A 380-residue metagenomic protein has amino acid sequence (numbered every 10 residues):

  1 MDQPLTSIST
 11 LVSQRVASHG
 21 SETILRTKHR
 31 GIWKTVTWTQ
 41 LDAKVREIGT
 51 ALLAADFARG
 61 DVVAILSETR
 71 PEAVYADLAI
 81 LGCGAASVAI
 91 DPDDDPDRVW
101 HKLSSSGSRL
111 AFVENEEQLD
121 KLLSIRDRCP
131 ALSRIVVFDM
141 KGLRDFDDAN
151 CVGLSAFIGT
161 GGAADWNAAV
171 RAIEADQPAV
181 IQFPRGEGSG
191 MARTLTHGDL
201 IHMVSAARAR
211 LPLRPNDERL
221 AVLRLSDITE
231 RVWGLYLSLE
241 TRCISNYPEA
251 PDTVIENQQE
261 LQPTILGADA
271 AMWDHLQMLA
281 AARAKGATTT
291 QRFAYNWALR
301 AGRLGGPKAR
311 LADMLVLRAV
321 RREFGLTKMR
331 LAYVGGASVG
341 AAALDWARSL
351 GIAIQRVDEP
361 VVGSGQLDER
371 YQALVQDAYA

Functional and structural regions predicted by a protein language model:
V12-V36, P178-I181: AMP-dependent adenylate-forming
G20-T23, V137, A156-S189, P212-E218: Conserved pre-ATP/AMP-binding loop-to-beta segment of ANL
L25-L78, D95-W100, G153-I158, A192-D199: Conserved AMP-binding/adenylate-forming core of the ANL superfamily
L53, P71-I90, V99-W100, A207-R208 (+2 more regions): Hydrophobic alpha-helical segments in the ANL/AMP-binding
A64-L66, A73, D77, L81-D120 (+3 more regions): Short beta-strand->loop structural element characteristic of the AMP-binding/adenylate-forming
P92-I125, M203-L220, P251-I265, E323: Conserved ATP-dependent adenylate/AMP-binding module captured primarily in the ANL superfamily
L119-A175, A280-A319, A378: ANL superfamily adenylate-forming
I201-E218, L225-R318, K328, A353: Conserved AMP-binding/adenylation subdomain of ANL enzymes
